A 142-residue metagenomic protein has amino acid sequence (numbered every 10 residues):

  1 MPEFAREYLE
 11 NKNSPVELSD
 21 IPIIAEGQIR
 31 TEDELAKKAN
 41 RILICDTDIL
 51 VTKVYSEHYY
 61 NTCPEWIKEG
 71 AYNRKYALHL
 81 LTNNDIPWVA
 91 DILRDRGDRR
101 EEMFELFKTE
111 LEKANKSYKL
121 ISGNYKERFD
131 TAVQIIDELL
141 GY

Functional and structural regions predicted by a protein language model:
M1-I29, D33: Conserved substrate/cofactor phosphate-moiety recognition/catalytic segment in nucleotide-dependent phosphotransferases
E3, T47-I49, L81-D85: Short loop/turn segments at strand-loop or loop-helix junctions that form parts of catalytic or ligand-binding pockets
E7-Y8, L50-T52, P87: Short, active-site-adjacent cap segments at secondary-structure transitions
L9, E127-R128: Short secondary-structure capping/turn micro-motifs that flank functional sites
N11, Y55-S56, I92: Short, well-ordered secondary-structure micro-motifs
P22-R74: Glycine-rich phosphate-binding loop used to anchor ATP phosphates in small-molecule kinases, encompassing both
I23, G27-R30, L106, T131-I135: Alpha-helical elements of Rossmann-like donor-binding domains used by nucleotide-donor carbohydrate transfer enzymes
Y59-E127, V133-Q134, L140: A glycine- and Lys/Arg-enriched "phosphate-lid" helix/loop adjacent to the NTP-binding pocket of small-molecule kinases
